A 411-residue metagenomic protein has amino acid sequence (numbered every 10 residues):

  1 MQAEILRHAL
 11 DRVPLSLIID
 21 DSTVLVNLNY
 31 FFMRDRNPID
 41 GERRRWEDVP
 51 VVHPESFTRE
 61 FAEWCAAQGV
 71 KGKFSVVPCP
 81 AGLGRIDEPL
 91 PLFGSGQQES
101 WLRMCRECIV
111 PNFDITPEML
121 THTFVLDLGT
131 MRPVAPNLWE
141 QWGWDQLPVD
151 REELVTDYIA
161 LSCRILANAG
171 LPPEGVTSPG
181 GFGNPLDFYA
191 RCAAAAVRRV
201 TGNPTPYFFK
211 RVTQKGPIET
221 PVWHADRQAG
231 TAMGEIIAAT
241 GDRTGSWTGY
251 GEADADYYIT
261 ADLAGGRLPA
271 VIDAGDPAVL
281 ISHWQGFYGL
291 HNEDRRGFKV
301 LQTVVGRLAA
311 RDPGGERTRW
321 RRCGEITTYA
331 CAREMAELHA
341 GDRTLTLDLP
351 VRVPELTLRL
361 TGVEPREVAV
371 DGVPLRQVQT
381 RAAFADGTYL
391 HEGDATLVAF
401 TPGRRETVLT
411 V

Functional and structural regions predicted by a protein language model:
M1, R7, V197-W223, A261-R352 (+1 more regions): C-terminal domain-boundary segment and adjacent tail
M1-A9, S16, S22, L28 (+6 more regions): Active-site-adjacent pocket scaffolds in enzyme catalytic domains
M1-G72: N-terminal regions that are enriched for targeting/export leaders and immediately downstream pro/stem segments
I19-D21, F74-P78, P117-T121, T177-G180 (+3 more regions): A cross-domain feature marking catalytic cores of carbohydrate-active enzymes and several ubiquitous metabolic/repair
V26-P50, R132-V149, F298-Q302: A solvent-exposed, charged loop/short amphipathic helix patch at secondary-structure junctions
E42-G69, L90-I109, L154-L161: Aromatic- and glycine-enriched glycan-recognition loops and surfaces that form the carbohydrate-binding subsites
V49-S56, C79-S100, T123, D127 (+7 more regions): Acidic-and-aromatic substrate-binding clefts and catalytic sites of carbohydrate-active enzymes
C323, A332-V411: C-terminal beta-sandwich/jelly-roll accessory domains of carbohydrate-active enzymes
